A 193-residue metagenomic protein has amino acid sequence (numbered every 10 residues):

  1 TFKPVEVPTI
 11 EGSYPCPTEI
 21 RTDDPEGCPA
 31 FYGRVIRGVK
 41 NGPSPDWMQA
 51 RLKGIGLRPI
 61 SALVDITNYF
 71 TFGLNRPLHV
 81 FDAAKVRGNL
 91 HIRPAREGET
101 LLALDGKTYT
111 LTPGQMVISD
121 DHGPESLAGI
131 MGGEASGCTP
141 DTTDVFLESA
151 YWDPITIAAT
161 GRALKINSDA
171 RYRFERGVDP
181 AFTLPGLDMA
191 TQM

Functional and structural regions predicted by a protein language model:
T1-M193: RNA/tRNA-interacting regions in translation and RNA-turnover enzymes
